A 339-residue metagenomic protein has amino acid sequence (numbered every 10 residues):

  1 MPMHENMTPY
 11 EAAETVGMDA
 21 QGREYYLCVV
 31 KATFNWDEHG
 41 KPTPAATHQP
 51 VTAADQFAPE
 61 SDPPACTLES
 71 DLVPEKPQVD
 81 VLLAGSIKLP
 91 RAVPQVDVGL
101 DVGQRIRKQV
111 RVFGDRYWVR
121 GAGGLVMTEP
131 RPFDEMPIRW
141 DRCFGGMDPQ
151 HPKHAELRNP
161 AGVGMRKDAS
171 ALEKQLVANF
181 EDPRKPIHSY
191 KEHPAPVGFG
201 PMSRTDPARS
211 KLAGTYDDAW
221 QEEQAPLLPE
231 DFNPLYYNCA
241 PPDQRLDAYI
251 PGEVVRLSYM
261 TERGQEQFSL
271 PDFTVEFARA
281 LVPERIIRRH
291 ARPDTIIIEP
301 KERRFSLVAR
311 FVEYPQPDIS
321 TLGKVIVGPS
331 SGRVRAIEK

Functional and structural regions predicted by a protein language model:
M3-K339: Extended intrinsically disordered or low-complexity segments
